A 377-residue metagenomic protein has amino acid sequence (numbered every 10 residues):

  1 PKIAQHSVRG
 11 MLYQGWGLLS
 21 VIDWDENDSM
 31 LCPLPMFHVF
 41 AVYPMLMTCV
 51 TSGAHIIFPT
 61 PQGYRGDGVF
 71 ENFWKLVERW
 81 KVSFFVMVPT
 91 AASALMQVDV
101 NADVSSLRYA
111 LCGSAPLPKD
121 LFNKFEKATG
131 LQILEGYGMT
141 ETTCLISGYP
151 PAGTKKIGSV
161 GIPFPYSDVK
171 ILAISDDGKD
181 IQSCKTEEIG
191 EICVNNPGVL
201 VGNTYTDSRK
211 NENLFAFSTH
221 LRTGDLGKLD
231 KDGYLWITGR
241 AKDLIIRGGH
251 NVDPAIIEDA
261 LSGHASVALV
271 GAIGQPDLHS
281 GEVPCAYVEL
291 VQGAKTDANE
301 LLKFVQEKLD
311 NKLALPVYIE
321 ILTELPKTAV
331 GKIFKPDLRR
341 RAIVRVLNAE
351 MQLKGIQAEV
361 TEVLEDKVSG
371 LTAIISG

Functional and structural regions predicted by a protein language model:
P1-Y13: Conserved AMP-binding A3 loop
L12-S29, V39-S83, V98: Conserved AMP-binding/adenylation subdomain of ANL enzymes
S29-L31, I57, K81-M87, D99-D120: Conserved helix-loop-beta element of the AMP-binding
P59, R108-G113, L117-L134, E141-L235 (+3 more regions): Conserved AMP-binding/adenylate-forming
F70-W74, N101, E212, E258: Short hydrophobic/charged patches on amphipathic alpha-helices used for structural packing and interfaces
E78, F85, N196, K210-E212 (+4 more regions): AMP-binding/adenylate-forming catalytic core of the ANL superfamily
S106, G130, Y166, K210 (+3 more regions): Glycine-centered tight turns that cap/initiate beta-strands
